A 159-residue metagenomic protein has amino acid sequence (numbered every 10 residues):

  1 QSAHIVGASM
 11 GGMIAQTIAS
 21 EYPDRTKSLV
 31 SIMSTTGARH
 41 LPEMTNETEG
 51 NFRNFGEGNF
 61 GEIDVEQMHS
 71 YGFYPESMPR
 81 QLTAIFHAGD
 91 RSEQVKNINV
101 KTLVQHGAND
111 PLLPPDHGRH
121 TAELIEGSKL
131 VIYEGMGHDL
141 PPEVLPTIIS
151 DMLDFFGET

Functional and structural regions predicted by a protein language model:
Q1-S9: Alpha/beta-hydrolase fold nucleophile elbow
M13-E21, K27-F55: Flexible "cap/lid" loop of the alpha/beta hydrolase fold
T26-K27, S128: Core-facing hydrophobic residues within beta-strands of well-ordered domains
M78-Q94: Active-site nucleophile elbow and catalytic-triad environment of alpha/beta-hydrolase enzymes
I98, V104-H106, D110: Short beta-strand/loop motif that positions the catalytic acidic residue of the alpha/beta-hydrolase fold
P111-H117: Conserved alpha/beta-hydrolase "acid-adjacent" motif
S128-T159: Catalytic active-site module of serine/aspartate enzymes centered on a nucleophile-bearing elbow/loop
